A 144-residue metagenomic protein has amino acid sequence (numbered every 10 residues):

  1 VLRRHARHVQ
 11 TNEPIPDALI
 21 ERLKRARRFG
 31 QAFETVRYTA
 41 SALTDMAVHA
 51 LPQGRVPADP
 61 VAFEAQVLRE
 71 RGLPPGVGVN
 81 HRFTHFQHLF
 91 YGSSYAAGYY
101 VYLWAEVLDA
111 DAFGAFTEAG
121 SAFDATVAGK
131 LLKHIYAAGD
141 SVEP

Functional and structural regions predicted by a protein language model:
V1-P144: C-terminal, non-catalytic "cap/extension" segments appended to globular domains
